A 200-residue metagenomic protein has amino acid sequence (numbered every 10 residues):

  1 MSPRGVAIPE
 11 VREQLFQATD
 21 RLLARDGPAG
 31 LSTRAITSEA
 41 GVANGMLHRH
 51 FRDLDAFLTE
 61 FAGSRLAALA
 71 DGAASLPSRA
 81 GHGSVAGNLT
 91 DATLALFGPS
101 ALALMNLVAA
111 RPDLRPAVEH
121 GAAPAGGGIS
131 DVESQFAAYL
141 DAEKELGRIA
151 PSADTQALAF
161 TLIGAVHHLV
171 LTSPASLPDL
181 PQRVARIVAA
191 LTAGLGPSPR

Functional and structural regions predicted by a protein language model:
M1-E10, P199-R200: N-terminal intrinsically disordered/low-complexity leader segments
V11-Q14, L22-A56, E60: Helix-turn-helix
R12, T33, D55, H82-A86 (+4 more regions): Short, structured helix-loop boundary elements
A18-L22, E60, A95, A165: Short amphipathic alpha-helical elements of helix-turn-helix/winged-helix folds
F51, A109-V118: Short helix-capping/turn signature of helix-turn-helix
E60, A73-A103, L158-A159: Hydrophobic alpha-helical connector segments
G63-A70: Short, basic, alpha-helical segments at the C-terminal edge of helix-turn-helix-like DNA-binding modules
L102-A109, A122, G126-E133, K144-A190 (+1 more regions): Hydrophobic/aromatic-rich alpha-helical bundle segments in the mid-to-C-terminal region
